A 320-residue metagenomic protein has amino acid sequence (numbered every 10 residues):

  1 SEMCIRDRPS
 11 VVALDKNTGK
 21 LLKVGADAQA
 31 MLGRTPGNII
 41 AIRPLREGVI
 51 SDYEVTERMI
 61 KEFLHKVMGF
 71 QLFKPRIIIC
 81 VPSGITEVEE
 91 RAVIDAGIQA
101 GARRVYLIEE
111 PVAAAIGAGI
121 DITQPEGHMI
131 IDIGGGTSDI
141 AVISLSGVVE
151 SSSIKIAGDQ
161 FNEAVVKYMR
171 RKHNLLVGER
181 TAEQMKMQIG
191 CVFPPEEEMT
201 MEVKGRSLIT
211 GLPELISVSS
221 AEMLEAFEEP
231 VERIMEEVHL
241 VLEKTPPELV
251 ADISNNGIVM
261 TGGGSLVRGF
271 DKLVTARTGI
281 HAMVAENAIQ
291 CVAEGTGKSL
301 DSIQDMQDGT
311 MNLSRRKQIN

Functional and structural regions predicted by a protein language model:
S1-I133, A141-I258, S265-N320: Nucleotide/phosphate-binding catalytic cleft detector across ATP-hydrolyzing and phosphate-transferring enzymes
